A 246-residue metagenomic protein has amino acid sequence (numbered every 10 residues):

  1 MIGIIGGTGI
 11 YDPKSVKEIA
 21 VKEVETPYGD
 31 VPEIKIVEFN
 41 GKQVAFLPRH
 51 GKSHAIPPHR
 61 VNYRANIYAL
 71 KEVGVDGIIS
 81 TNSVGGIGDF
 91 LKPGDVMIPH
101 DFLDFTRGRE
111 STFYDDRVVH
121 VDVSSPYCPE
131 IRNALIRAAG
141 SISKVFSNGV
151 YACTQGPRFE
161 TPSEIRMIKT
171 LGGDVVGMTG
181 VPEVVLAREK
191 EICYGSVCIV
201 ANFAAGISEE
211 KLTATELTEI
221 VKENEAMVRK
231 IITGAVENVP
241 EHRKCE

Functional and structural regions predicted by a protein language model:
M1-V123: Metabolite-binding pocket within alpha/beta catalytic cores that recognizes anionic/polar moieties
H54-H59, C153-Q155, G173: Short, flexible loop segments at the rims of nucleotide/cofactor-binding pockets, characterized by
I67, I165, V181-V184: Generic hydrophobic/aromatic pocket-lining and core-packing "Φ" positions
D76-G77, D174, C193: Short acidic/polar active-site loop segments enriched in Thr and Asp
P126-T170: Active-site rim beta-loop-alpha module in soluble metabolic enzymes
M178-E216: Zn-dependent metallopeptidase/amidohydrolase metal-coordination segment
A205-E246: His/Asp/Glu-rich mid-to-C-terminal helical/loop segments that flank catalytic regions of hydrolases
